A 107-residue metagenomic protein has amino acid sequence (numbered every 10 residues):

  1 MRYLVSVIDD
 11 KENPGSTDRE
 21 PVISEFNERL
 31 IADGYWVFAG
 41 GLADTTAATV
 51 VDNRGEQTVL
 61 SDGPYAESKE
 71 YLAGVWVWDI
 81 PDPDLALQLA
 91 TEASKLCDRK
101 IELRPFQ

Functional and structural regions predicted by a protein language model:
M1-Q107: Conserved, structured core segments of small domains
